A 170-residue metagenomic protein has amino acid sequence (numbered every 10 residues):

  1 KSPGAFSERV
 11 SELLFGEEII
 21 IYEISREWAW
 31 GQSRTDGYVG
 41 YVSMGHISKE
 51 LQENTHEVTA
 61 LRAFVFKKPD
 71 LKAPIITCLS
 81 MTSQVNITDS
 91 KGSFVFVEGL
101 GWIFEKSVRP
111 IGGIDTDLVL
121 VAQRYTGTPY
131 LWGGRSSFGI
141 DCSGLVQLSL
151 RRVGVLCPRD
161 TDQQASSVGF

Functional and structural regions predicted by a protein language model:
K1-G4, S11, F15-E27, Q32-F64 (+2 more regions): Boundary regions of SH3-family modules and the immediately adjacent low-complexity/disordered segments in eukaryotic
Y130-G144, L148-F170: Catalytic cysteine-centered active-site loop
